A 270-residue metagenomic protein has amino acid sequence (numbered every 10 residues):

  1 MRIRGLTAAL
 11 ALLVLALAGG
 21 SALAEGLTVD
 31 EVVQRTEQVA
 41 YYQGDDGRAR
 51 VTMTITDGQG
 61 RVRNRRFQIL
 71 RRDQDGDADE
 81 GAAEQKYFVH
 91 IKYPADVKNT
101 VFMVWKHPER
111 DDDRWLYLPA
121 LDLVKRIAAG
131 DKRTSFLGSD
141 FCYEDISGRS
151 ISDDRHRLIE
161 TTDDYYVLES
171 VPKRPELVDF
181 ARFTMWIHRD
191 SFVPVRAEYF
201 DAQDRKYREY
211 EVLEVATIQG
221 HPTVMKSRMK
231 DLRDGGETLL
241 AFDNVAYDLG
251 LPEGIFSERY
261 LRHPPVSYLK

Functional and structural regions predicted by a protein language model:
M1-I3: N-terminal secretory signal peptides that target proteins for export/translocation
G5, K98-N99, V124-I127: Short secondary-structure capping/junction motifs at helix and strand boundaries
A8-A18: Bacterial N-terminal signal peptides
L17-L27: Bacterial Sec-dependent signal peptides at the C-terminal "C-region" and cleavage site
E25-A120: N-terminal mature ectodomain segment of secretory-pathway/periplasmic proteins
Q34, K92, M103-W105, D113-Y117 (+2 more regions): Gly/Pro-enriched, hydrophobic low-complexity segments that function as extracytoplasmic propeptides/linkers
D73-Q85, L158-Y165, I218-G220: Short, ordered beta-strand-loop transition motifs
S257-L269: Short, low-complexity, Pro/Ser/Thr/Gly-rich segments in the mature regions of secreted, periplasmic
